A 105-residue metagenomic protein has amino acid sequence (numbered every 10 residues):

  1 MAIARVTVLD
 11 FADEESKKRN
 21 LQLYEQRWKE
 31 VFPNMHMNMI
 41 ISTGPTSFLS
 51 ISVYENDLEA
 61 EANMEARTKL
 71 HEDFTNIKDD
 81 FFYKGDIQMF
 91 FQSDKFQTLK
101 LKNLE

Functional and structural regions predicted by a protein language model:
M1-L49, E55-E105: Short S/T/G/P-rich N-terminal loop/turn motif that feeds into the first structured element of a domain
